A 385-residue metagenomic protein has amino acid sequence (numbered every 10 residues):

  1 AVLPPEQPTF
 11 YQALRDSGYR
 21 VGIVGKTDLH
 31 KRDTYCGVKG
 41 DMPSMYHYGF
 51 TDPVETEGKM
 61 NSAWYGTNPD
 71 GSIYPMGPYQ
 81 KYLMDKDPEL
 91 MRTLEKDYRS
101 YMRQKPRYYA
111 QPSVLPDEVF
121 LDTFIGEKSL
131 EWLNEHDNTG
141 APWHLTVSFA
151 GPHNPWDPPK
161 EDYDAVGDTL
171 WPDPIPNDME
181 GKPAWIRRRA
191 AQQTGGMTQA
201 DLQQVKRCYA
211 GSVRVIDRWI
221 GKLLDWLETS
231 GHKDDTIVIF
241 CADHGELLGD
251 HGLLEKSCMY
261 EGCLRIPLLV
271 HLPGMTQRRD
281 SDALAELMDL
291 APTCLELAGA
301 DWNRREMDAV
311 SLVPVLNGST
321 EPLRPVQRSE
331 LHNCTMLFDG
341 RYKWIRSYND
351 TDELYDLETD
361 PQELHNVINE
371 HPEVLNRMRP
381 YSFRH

Functional and structural regions predicted by a protein language model:
A1-S347, D352, P361-P380: Formylglycine-dependent sulfatase
E358: Residues forming the ATP-binding cleft of Hanks-type serine/threonine protein kinase domains
